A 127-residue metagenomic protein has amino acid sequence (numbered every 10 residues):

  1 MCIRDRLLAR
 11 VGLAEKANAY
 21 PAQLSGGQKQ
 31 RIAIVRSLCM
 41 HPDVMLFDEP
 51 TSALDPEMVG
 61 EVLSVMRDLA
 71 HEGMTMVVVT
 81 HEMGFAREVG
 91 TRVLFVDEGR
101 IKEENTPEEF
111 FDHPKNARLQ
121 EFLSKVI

Functional and structural regions predicted by a protein language model:
A19-A22, M40, E72: Conserved signature/switch motifs of ABC ATPase nucleotide-binding domains
I34: Hydrophobic anchor residue at the start of the ABC signature
M45-D48: Catalytic Walker B motif of ABC-type/P-loop ATPase nucleotide-binding domains
V59-E72: Helical segment within the ABC ATPase nucleotide-binding domain
T80-H81: H-loop/switch region of ABC-family ATPase nucleotide-binding domains
A86-E88: A short, surface-exposed alpha-helical micro-motif characterized by mixed small hydrophobic and charged/polar residues
